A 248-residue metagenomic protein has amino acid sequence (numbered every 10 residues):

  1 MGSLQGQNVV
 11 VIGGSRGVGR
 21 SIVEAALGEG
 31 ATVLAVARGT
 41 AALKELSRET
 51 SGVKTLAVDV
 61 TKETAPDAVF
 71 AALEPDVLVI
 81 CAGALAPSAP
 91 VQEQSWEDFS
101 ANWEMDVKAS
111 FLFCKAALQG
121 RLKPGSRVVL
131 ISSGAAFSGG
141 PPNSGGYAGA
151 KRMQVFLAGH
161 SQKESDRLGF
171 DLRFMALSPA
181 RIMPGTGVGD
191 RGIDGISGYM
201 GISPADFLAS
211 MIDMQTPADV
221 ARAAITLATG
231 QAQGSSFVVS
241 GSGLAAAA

Functional and structural regions predicted by a protein language model:
S15-R16: Conserved glycine-rich cofactor-binding loop
E29-E45: Conserved glycine-rich Rossmann-like NAD(P)H-binding loop of the short-chain dehydrogenase/reductase
E49-E63: Rossmann-fold cofactor-recognition segment
G83-S100, N143: Conserved mid-core segment of classical short-chain dehydrogenase/reductases
Q92-F111, V129, Q154: Catalytic Tyr-X3-Lys loop
M105-S126, K163, R167: Amphipathic alpha-helical dimer-interface segment in Rossmann-like NAD(P)H-dependent oxidoreductases
R127-L168, S178-T186: Catalytic loop of short-chain dehydrogenase/reductase
L172, S197-A248: C-terminal helical subdomain
